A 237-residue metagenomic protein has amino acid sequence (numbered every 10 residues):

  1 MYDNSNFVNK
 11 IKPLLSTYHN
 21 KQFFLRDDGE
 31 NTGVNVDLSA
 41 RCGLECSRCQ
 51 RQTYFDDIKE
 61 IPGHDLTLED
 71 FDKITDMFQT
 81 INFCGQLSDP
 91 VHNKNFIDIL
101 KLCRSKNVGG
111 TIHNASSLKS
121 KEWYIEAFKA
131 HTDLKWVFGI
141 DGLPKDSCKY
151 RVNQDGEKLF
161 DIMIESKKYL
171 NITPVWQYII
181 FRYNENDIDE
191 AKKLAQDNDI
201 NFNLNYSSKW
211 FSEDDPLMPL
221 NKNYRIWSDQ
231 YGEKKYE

Functional and structural regions predicted by a protein language model:
Y2-K135, D146-E157, D161, K168-Y169 (+2 more regions): Conserved alpha-helical substructure of the radical SAM core
F83, F138, W176-Y178, L204: Conserved beta-strand positions
N95-K101, G139, E185-N203: Short, electropositive alpha-helical surface patch
I140-P144: A glycine-centered beta->alpha junction motif in the catalytic cores of kinase/phosphotransferase enzymes
M163-D187, S207-K209: Conserved strand-turn element in the central/C-terminal portion of the radical SAM core barrel that lines
Y183, N203-W227: Flexible glycine/acidic-rich beta-alpha junction loops that bind and position SAM and/or redox cofactors in anaerobic
R225-E237: Aromatic-anchored helix/helix-loop segment that forms the rim or "lid" of small-molecule/cofactor binding pockets
